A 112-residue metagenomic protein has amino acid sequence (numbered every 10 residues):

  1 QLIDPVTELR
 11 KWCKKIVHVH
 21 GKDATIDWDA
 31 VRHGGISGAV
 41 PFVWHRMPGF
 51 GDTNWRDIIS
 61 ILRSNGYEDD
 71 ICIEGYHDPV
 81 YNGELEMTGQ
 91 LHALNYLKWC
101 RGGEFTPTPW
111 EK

Functional and structural regions predicted by a protein language model:
Q1-K112: Histidine-acidic metal/acid-base catalytic patches
